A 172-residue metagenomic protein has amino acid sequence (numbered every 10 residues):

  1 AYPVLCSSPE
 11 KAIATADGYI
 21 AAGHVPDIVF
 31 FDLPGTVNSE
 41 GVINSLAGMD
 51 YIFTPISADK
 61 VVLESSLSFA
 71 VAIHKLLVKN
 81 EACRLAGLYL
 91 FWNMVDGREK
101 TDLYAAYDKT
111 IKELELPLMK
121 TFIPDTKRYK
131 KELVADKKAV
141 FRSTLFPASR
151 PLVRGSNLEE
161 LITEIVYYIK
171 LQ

Functional and structural regions predicted by a protein language model:
A1-I20, H24-V25: Nucleotide-state-sensitive switch-loop elements of NTP-binding domains
Y19-V42: Switch II (G3) loop of P-loop NTPases
F31, T54, L90-W92: Structural beta-sheet core signal
E40-V61: Inter-motif core of Ras-like GTPase G domains
S66-A82: Conserved C-terminal guanine-recognition region of P-loop GTPase G domains, centered on the G4
M94-S143: Beta-strand-loop-alpha "switch" segments that mediate conformational coupling across diverse proteins
K130-I162: Inter-lobe coupling/hinge region of RecA-like P-loop helicase motors
